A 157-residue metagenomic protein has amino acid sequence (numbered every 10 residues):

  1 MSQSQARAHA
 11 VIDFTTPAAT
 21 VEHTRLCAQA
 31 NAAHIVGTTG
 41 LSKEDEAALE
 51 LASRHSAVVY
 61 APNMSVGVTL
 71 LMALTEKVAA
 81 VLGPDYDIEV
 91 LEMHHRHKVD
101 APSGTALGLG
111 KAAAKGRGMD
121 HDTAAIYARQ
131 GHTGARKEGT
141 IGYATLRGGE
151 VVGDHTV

Functional and structural regions predicted by a protein language model:
M1-Q29: N-terminal glycine-/serine-/threonine-rich beta1-alpha1-beta2 phosphate-ribose binding loop of Rossmann-like
M1-Q5, G83-V157: C-terminal substrate-binding/catalytic lobe of Rossmann-fold NAD(P)-dependent oxidoreductases
S4, V11, L26, A47-L51 (+7 more regions): Residue-level signal for well-ordered alpha-helical segments
H9-I12, A32-I35, S56-V58, I88-E89 (+2 more regions): Structural motif
T15-T16, T39, T145-R147: Short glycine-/small-residue-rich Rossmann-like dinucleotide-binding loops
A18-A33, G37-A61, V66-A79: Rossmann-fold NAD(P)-binding glycine/threonine-rich loop
